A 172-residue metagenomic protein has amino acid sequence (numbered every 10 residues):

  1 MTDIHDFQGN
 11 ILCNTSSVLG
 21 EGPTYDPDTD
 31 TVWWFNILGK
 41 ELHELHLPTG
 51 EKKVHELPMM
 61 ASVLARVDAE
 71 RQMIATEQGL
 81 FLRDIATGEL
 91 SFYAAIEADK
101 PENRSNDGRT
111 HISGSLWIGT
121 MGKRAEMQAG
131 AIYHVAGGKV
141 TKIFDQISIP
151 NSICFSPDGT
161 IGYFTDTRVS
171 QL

Functional and structural regions predicted by a protein language model:
M1-F7, R124-A131: Blade/loop signatures of beta-propeller domains
M1-L47: Non-cleavable N-terminal signal-anchor transmembrane helices
Q8-N14, G50-E56, S91-A98, K139-D145: A short beta-strand motif characteristic of beta-propeller blades
T15-T29, P58-M73, D99-S115, F144-G162: Beta-rich, blade/repeat-based domains predominating in secreted/periplasmic proteins but also intracellular
P27, V32-L38, M73-Q78, I118-E126 (+1 more regions): Conserved beta-strand positions in repeat-built beta-propeller and related beta-rich domains
E41-H43, G79-F81, G130-Y133, Q171: A short loop-to-beta-strand structural motif that recurs across blades of beta-propeller domains
H46-G50, D84-G88, V135-K139: Short loop/turn segments that connect beta-strands within beta-propeller blades
Q72-H111, G122-E126: Glycine/small-residue-rich loop that forms an oxyanion/phosphate-binding "nest" at active or ligand-binding sites
